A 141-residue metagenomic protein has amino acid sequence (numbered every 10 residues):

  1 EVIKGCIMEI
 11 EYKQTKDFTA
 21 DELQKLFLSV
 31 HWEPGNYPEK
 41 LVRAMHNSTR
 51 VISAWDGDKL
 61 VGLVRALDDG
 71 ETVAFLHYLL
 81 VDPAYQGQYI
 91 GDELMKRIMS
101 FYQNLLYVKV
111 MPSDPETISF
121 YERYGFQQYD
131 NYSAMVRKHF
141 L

Functional and structural regions predicted by a protein language model:
G5-N36, Y132: Short amphipathic alpha-helix that is part of the acyltransferase structural core
L41-G57, G62-L79: A conserved beta-strand-loop-helix scaffold within acyl/acetyltransferase catalytic domains
D82: Residue-level recognition of the GNAT/N-acetyltransferase active site
Y85-L94: Conserved acetyl-CoA pyrophosphate-binding loop and the N-cap/start of the following alpha-helix in GNAT-like
S100-S113: Conserved GNAT acetyl-CoA-binding A-motif
Y121: Conserved active-site tyrosine of GNAT-family acetyltransferases
Y124-N131: Conserved acetyl-CoA-binding loop of GNAT-fold acetyltransferases
